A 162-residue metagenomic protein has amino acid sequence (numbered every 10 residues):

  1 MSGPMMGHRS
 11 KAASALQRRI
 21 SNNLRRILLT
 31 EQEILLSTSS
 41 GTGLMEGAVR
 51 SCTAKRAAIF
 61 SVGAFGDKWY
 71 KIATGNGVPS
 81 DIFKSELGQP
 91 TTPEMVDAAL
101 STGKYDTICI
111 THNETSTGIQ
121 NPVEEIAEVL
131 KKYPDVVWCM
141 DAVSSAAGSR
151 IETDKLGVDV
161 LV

Functional and structural regions predicted by a protein language model:
M1-T38: A glycine-/small-polar-enriched, mobile loop at the entrance of the PLP active site in fold-type I
R19, E31, L36, T42-V162: Conserved PLP-enzyme active-site core in the AAT-like
